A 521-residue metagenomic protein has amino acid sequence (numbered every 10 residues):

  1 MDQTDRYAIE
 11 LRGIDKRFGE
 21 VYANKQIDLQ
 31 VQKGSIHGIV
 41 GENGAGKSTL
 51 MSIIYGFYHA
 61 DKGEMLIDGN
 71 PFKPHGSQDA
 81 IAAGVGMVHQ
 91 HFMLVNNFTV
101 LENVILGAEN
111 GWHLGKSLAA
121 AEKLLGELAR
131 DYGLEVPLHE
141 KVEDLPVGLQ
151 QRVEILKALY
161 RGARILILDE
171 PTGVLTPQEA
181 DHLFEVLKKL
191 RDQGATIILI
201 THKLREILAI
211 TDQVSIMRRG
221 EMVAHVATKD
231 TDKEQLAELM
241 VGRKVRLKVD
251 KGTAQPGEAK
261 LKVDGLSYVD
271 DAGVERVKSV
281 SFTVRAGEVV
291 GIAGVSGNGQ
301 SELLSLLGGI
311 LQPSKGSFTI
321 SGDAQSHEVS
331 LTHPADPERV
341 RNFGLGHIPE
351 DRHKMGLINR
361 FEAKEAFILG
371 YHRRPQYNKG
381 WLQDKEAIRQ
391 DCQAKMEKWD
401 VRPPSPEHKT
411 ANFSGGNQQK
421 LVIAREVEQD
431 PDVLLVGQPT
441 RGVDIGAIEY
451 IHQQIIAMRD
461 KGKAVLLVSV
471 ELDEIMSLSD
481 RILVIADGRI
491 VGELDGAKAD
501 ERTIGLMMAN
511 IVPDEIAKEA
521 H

Functional and structural regions predicted by a protein language model:
D2-H521: Glycine-rich phosphate-binding loops of nucleotide-dependent enzymes
